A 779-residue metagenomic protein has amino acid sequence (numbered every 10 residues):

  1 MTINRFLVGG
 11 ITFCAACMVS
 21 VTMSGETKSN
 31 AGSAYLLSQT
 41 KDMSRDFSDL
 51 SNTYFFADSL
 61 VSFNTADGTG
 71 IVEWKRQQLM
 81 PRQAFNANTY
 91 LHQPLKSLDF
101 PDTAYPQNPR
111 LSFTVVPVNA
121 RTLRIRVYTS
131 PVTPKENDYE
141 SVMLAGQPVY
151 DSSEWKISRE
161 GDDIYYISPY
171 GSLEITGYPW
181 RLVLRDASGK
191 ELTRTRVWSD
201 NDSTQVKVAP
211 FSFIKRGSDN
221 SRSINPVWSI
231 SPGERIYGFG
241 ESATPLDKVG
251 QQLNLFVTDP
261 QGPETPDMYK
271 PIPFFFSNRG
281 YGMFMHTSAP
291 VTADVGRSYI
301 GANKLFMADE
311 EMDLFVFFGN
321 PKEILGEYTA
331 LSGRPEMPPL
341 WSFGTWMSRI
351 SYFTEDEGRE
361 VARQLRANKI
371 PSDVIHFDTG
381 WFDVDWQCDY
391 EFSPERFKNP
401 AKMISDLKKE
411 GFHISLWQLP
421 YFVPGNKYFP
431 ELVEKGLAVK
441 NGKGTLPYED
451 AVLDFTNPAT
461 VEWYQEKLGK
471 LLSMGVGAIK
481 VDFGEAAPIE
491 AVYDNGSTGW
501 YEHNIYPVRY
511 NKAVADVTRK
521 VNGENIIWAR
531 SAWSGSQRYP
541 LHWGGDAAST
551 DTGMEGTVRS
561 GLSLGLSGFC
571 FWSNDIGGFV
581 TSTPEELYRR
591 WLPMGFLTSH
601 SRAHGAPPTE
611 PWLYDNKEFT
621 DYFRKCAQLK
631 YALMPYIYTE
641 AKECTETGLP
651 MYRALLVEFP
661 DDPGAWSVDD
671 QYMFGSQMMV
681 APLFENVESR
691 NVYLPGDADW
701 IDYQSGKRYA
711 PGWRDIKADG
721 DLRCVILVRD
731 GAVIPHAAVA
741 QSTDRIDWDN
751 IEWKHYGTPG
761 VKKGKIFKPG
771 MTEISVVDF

Functional and structural regions predicted by a protein language model:
M1-A31: Bacterial Sec-dependent N-terminal signal peptides
V21-S332, L340, I350, E357 (+7 more regions): N-terminal accessory segment at the very beginning of proteins
V118-A120, Y128-S130, P169-G171, Y178-W180 (+21 more regions): An acidic- and aromatic-residue-enriched active-site/binding cleft used to recognize and process polar
T122-L123, S172, R181, P273 (+21 more regions): Beta-sheet entry/capping signal
Y128-S130, D138-L144, R194, I224 (+2 more regions): Aromatic- and carboxylate-enriched substrate-binding clefts and catalytic-loop regions of carbohydrate-active enzymes
G333-E336, R366-K369, L562-S563: Acidic (Asp/Glu)-rich catalytic clusters
A515-V517, E524-N525, A532-W543, G556-S560 (+2 more regions): Catalytic core of carbohydrate-active enzymes
